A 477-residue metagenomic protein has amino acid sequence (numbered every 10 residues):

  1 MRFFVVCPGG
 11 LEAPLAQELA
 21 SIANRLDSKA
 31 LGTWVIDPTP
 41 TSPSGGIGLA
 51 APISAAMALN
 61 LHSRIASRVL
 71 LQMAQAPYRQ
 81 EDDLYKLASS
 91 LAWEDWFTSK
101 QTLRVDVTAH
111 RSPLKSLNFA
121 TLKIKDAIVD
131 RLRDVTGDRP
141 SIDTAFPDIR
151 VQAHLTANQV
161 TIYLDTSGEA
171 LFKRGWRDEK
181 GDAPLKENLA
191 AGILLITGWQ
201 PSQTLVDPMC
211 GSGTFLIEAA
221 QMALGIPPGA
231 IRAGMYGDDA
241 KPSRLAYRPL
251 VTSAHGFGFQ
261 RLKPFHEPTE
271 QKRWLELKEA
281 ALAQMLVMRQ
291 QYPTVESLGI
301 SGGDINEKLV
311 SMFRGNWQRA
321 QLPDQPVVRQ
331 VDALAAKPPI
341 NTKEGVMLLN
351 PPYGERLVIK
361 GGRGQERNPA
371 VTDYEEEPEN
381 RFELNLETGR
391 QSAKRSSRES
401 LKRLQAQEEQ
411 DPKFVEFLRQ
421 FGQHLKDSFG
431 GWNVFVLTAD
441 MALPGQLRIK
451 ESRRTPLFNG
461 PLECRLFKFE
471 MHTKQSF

Functional and structural regions predicted by a protein language model:
M1-I149: Non-catalytic nucleic-acid substrate-recognition regions in nucleic-acid-modifying enzymes
R2-V6, G10, P14-L15, E307-M312 (+1 more regions): Conserved Class I SAM-dependent methyltransferase catalytic core
A92-W96, A336-K343: Short amphipathic alpha-helix with an adjacent loop that forms part of the alpha/beta core around
V151-S167, F467, S476: C-terminal edge-of-domain segments
I162-I196: SAM-dependent Rossmann-like transferase core, predominantly class I methyltransferases with a strong bias toward
L185-P339, R356: Conserved S-adenosyl-L-methionine
G234-R244, G256-L282, L334, Y353-G431: SAM-dependent methyltransferase catalytic-core segment centered on the flexible catalytic loop and adjoining short
K343-N350: Short SAM/SAH-binding signature in class I
